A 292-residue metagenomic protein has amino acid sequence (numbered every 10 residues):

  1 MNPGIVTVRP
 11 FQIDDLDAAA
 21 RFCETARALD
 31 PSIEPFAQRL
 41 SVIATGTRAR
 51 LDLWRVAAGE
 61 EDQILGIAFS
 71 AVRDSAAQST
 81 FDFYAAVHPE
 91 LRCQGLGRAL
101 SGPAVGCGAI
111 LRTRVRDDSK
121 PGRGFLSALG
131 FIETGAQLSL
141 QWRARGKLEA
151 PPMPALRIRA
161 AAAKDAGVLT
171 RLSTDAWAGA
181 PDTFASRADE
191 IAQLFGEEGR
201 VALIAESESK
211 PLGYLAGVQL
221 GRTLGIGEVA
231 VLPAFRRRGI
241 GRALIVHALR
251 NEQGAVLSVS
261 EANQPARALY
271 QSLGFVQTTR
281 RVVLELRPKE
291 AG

Functional and structural regions predicted by a protein language model:
M1-N2, D74-T80, Y84-P154, R281-L286: Acyl-donor-binding surface of acyltransferase catalytic domains
M1-V42, P151-T183: Short amphipathic alpha-helix that is part of the acyltransferase structural core
I13-L16, E24-G108, R112, L212-G227 (+1 more regions): Conserved donor-binding loop and adjoining core beta-sheet/short helix segment in diverse acyl/aminoacyl transferases
L53-G59, A202-E206, L257: Cytosolic beta-strand hydrophobic patch enriched in CBS
G66, G135-L138, G213, G241 (+1 more regions): A structural microfeature
C93-G106, A128, V231-P233, R237-R250 (+1 more regions): Conserved acetyl-CoA-binding loop-helix of GNAT-fold acetyltransferases
S139-A160, K164, V256-Q264, T278-G292: C-terminal "cap" of GNAT-fold acetyltransferases
D182-S207, P211-L220, V229: Phosphate-binding active sites in nucleotide-utilizing proteins
